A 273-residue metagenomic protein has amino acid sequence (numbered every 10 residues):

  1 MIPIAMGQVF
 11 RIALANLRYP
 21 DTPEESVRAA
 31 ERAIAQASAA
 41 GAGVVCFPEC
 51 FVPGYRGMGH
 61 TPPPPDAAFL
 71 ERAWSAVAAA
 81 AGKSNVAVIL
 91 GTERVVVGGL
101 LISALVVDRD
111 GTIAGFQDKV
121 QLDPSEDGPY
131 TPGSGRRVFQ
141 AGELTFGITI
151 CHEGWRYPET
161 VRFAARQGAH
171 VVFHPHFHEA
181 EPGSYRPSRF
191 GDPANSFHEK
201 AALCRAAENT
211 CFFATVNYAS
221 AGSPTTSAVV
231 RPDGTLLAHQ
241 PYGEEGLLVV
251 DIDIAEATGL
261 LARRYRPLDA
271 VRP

Functional and structural regions predicted by a protein language model:
M1-V44, F173: N-terminal active-site segment of His-dependent metallophosphoesterases
I12, I34-P63, A81, V88-I89 (+5 more regions): Active-site beta-strand/loop signature of hydrolases that rely on acidic residues for catalysis
A15, Q117, F139, V216 (+2 more regions): Hydrophobic residues at beta-strand termini and immediately following loops that shape nucleotide-binding pockets
N16-R18, P48, D118, I150 (+1 more regions): Residue-level recognition of beta-strand->loop/alpha-helix junctions
F69-I89, W155-E245: CN hydrolase (nitrilase-like) catalytic-core segments centered on the catalytic cysteine and neighboring Lys/Glu
L90-T92, S103-V106, R137, S227-V229 (+1 more regions): Short beta-strand scaffold segments in enzyme catalytic cores
V95-R186, F190-N195, K200, E256-V271: Active-site catalytic loop in hydrolytic enzyme cores
H239-A257: A hydrophobic, small-residue-rich beta->alpha segment in the mid-to-C-terminal subdomain of diverse proteins
